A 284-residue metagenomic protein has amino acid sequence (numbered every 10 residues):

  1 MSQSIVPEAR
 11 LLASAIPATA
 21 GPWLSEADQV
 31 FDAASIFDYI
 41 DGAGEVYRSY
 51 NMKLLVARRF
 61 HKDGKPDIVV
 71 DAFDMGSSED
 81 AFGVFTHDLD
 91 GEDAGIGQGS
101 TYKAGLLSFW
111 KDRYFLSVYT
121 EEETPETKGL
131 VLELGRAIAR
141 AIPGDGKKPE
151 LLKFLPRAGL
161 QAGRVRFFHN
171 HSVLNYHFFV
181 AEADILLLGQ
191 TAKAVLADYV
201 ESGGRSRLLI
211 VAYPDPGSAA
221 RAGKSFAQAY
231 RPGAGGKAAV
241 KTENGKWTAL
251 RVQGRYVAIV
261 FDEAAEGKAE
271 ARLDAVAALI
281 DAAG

Functional and structural regions predicted by a protein language model:
M1-G284: Soluble, non-membrane globular domain cores that form compact, hydrophobic packing and curved binding surfaces
